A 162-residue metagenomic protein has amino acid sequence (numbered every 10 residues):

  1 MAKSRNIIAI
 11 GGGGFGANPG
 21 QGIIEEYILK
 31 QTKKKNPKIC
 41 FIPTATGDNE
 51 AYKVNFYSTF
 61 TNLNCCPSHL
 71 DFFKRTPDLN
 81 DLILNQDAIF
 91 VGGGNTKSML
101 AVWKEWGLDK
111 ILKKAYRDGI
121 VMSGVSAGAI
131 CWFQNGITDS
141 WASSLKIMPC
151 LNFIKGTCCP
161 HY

Functional and structural regions predicted by a protein language model:
A2-G92: N-terminal beta1-alpha1 cap of cysteine-dependent amidohydrolase-like domains
G13, G93-K97, G128: Short glycine-rich anion-binding loops that position phosphate/pyrophosphate groups of nucleotides and phosphorylated
T44, T96, L100: Conserved short-loop catalytic and cofactor-binding motifs
Y52, L79-L82, M99-W103, Q134: Short, conserved acidic/polar surface loops in the N-terminal third of protein domains
D87-V91, S98, K113: Short, contiguous, well-ordered secondary-structure segments
L100-Y162: Class I SAM-dependent methyltransferase SAM-binding "motif I" and its flanking Rossmann-like core
